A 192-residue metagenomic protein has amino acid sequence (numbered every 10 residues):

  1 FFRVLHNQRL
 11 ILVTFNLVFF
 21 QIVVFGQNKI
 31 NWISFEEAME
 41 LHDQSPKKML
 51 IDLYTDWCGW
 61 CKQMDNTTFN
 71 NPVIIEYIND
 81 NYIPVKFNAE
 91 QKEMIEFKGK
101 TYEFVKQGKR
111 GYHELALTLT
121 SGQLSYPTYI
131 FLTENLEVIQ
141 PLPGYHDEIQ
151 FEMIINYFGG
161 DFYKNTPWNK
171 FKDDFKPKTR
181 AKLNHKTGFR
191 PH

Functional and structural regions predicted by a protein language model:
F1-K29: Bacterial Sec-dependent N-terminal signal peptides
N31-M49, I78: A short beta-strand-turn-helix
S45-G59, P84: Short active-site neighborhood of thiol/selenol oxidoreductases, capturing the structured segment around
K62-N66: Detector for the c-type heme attachment site
P72-I74, N79-T128, L132-Q140, M153-F158: Thioredoxin-like thiol-disulfide oxidoreductase module
T133, I139-H192: Non-globular targeting/processing and membrane-anchoring segments
